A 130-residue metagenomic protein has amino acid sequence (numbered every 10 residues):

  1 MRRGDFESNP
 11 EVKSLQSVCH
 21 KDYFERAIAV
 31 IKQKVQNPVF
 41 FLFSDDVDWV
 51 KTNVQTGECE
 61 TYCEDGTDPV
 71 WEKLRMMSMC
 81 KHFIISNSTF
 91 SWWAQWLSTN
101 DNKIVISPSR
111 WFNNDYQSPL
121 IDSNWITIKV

Functional and structural regions predicted by a protein language model:
M1-R3, R110, V130: Active-site donor-binding loop signature of nucleotide-sugar glycosyltransferases
M1-V70: Core catalytic architecture of nucleotide-activated donor-dependent transferases building glycoconjugates
P38, D46, D68, T89-F90 (+2 more regions): Intrinsically disordered regions, especially transient/low-confidence alpha-helical propensity segments and coil-helix
P38-F40, C59-E60, H82-F83, N102-V105 (+1 more regions): Hydrophobic beta-strand segments of well-ordered beta-sheets in folded domains
V50-G57, L97-S98, D115-L120: Short loop/helix-cap segments at secondary-structure boundaries that form the rim of catalytic
E64-G66, S109, K129: Residues at the C-termini of beta-strands that transition into short coil/loop
V70-Q117: A donor-sugar binding/catalytic signature common to diverse glycosyltransferases and related nucleotide-sugar
N113-V130: Leloir-type glycosyltransferase catalytic cores
